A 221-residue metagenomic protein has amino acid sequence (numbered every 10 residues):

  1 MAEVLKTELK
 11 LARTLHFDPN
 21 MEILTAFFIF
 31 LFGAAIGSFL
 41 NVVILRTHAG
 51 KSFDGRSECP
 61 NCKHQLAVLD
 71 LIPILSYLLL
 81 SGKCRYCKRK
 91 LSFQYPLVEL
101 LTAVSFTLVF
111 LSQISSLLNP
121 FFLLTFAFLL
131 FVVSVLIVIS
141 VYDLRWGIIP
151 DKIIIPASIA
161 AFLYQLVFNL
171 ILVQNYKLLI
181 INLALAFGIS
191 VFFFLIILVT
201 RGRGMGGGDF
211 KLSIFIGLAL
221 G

Functional and structural regions predicted by a protein language model:
M1-T25, L108-L130, L163-A184: Short, basic, low-complexity termini and linkers enriched in Ser/Thr/Gly/Pro that act as targeting/leader peptides
D18-T47: Long, highly hydrophobic alpha-helical transmembrane signal-anchor segments
I29, L129, S134-G221: Functional transmembrane core segments of multi-pass inner-membrane proteins
S38-V42, T107, S190-F194, L198: Transmembrane alpha-helical segments of multi-pass membrane transport proteins and ion-pumping complexes
L40-Q94: Membrane-proximal soluble regions of multi-pass membrane proteins
I44, V109, F215-I216: Active-site-flanking alpha-helical
I44-H48, S52, Q113, L117 (+2 more regions): Membrane-interfacial segments
S81-P156, A160: Long, charge-rich boundary regions
